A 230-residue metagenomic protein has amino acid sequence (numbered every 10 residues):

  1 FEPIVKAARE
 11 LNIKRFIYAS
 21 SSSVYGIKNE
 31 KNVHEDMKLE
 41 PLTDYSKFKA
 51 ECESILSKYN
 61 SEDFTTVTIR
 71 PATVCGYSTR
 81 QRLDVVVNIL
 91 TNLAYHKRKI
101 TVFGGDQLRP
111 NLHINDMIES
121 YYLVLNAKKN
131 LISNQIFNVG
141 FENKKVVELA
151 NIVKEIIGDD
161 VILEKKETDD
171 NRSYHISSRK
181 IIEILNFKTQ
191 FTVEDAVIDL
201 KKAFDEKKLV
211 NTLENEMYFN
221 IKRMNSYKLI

Functional and structural regions predicted by a protein language model:
E2-D44: Conserved Rossmann-fold NAD(P)-dependent oxidoreductase catalytic core, especially the SDR/UDP-sugar
N12-F16, D63-T65, N134: Active-site loop of short-chain dehydrogenase/reductase
R15-F16, T66, I100, L163: Hydrophobic/aromatic residues located in beta-strands of well-ordered beta-sheets within soluble catalytic
I17-S21, L42, R70-A72, D106 (+1 more regions): Active-site beta-alpha turn of Rossmann-fold NAD(P)-dependent dehydrogenases/reductases
F48: Active-site helix of classical SDR
E51: Active-site His/Glu-centered metal-binding helix of metallohydrolases
S54-R109, I114-L125, V153-E155: NAD(P)-dependent short-chain dehydrogenase/reductase
R98, F103-I230: C-terminal substrate-binding subdomain of Rossmann-fold SDR/epimerase-dehydratase oxidoreductases
